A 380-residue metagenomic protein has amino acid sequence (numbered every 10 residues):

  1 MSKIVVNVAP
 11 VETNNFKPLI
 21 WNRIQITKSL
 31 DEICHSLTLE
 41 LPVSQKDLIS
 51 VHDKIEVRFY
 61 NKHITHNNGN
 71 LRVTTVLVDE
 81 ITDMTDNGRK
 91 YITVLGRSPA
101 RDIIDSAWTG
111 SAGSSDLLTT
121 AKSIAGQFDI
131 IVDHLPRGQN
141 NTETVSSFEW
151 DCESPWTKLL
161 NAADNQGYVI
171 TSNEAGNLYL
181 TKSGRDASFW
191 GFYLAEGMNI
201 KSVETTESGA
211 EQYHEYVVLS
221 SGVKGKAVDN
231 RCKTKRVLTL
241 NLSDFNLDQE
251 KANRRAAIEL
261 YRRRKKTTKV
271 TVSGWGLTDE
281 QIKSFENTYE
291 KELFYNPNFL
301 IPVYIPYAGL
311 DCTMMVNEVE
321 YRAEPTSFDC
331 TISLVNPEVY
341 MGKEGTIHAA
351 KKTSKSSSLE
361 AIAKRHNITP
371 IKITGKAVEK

Functional and structural regions predicted by a protein language model:
M1-G110, D164-G167, S188, F192-T205: Assembly/oligomerization scaffold segments
S2-V11, K46, L160, D164 (+4 more regions): Acidic, small/polar-enriched beta strand-loop surface segments
F16-K17, S36, D79-K90, L117-G126 (+2 more regions): Phosphate-binding glycine-rich loops and adjacent basic patches that engage nucleotide phosphates, nucleic-acid
H35, T74, K90-I92, A175-G176 (+3 more regions): Envelope-exposed proteins and targeting segments
S36-E40, K54-E56, T93-L95, V217 (+4 more regions): Beta-strand secondary-structure signal
T85-S208, K372-K380: Charged- and aromatic-enriched interaction segments used to assemble and dock large macromolecular complexes
G88-A107, T326-T346: Short solvent-exposed strand/turn elements
